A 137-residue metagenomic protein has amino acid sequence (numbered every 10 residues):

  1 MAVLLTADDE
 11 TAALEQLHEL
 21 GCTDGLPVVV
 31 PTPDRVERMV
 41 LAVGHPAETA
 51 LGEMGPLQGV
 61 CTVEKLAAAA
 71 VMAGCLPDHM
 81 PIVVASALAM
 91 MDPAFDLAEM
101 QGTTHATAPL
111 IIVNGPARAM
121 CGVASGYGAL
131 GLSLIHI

Functional and structural regions predicted by a protein language model:
M1-P109, R118-G122, G126-A129: Metallocofactor- and cofactor-centric catalytic cores in central/energy metabolism, strongly enriched
I112-N114: Short beta-strand segments
G131-S133: A domain-level signal for the structural core that forms small-molecule/cofactor-binding pockets and catalytic centers
I135-I137: Conserved small/polar residues in nucleotide/adenosyl-binding loops
